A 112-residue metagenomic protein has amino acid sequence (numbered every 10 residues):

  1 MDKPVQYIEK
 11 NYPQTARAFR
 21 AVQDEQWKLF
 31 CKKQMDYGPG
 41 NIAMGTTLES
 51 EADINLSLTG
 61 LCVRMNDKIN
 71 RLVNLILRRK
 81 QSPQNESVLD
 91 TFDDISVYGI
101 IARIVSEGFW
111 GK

Functional and structural regions predicted by a protein language model:
M1-K112: Intrinsically disordered, low-complexity regulatory regions that flank transcription factor DNA-binding cores
